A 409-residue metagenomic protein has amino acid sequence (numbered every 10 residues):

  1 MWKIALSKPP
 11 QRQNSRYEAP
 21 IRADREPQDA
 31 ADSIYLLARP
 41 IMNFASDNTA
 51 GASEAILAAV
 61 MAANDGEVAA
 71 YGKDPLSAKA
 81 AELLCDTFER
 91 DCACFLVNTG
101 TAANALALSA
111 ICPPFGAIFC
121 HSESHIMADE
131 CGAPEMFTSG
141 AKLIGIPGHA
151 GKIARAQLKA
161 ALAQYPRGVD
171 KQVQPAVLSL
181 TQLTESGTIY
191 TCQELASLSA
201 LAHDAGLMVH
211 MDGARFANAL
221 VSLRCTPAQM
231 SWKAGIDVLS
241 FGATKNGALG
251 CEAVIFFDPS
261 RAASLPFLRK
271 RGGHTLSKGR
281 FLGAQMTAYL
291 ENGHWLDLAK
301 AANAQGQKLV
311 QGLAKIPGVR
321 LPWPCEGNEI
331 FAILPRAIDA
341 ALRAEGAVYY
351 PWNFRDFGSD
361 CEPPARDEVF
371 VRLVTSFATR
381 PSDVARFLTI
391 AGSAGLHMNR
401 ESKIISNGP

Functional and structural regions predicted by a protein language model:
S53-G100, S122-E123, A128, A133 (+1 more regions): Conserved N-terminal alpha-helix of the aminotransferase class I/II PLP-enzyme fold
A110-A128, K159: Conserved PLP-anchoring active-site segment centered on the Schiff-base-forming lysine
F115, Q307-K308, L313-N399, K403-P409: Conserved C-terminal alpha-helix-loop-beta "cap" of PLP-dependent enzymes that closes/shapes the active-site mouth
T138-L183, I189-S197: PLP-dependent aminotransferase-class I/II
Q174-T184, I189, T226-G327: Active-site C-terminal subdomain of aminotransferase-like
Y190-V221: Catalytic PLP-binding core of fold-type I/II PLP enzymes
